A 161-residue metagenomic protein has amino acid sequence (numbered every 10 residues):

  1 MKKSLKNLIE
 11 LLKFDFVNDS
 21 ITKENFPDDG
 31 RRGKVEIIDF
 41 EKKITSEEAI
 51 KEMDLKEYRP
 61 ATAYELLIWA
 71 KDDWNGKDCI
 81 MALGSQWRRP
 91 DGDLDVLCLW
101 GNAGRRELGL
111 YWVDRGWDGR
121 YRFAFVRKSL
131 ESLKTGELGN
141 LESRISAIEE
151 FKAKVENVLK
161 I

Functional and structural regions predicted by a protein language model:
M1-R59, Y64-I161: A binding-site-centric feature that preferentially detects glycan-recognition modules on secreted/surface proteins
